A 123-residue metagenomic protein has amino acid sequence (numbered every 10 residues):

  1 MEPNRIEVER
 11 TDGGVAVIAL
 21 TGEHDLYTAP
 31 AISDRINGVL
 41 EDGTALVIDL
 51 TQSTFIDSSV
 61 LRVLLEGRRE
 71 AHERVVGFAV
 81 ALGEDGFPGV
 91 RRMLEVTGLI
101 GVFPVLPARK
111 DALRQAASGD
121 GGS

Functional and structural regions predicted by a protein language model:
M1-Q52, E66-S123: STAS-like cytosolic regulatory interaction modules
